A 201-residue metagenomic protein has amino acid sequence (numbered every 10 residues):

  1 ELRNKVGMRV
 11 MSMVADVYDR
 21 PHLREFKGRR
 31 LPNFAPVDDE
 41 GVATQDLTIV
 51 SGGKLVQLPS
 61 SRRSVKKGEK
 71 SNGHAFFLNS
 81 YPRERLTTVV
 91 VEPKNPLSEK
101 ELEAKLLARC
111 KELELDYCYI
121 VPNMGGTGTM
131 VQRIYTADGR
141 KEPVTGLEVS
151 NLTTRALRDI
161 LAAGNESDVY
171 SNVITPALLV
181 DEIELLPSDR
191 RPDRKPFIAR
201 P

Functional and structural regions predicted by a protein language model:
L2-P201: Dual-mode signal for accessory low-complexity, basic/Gly-rich regions
